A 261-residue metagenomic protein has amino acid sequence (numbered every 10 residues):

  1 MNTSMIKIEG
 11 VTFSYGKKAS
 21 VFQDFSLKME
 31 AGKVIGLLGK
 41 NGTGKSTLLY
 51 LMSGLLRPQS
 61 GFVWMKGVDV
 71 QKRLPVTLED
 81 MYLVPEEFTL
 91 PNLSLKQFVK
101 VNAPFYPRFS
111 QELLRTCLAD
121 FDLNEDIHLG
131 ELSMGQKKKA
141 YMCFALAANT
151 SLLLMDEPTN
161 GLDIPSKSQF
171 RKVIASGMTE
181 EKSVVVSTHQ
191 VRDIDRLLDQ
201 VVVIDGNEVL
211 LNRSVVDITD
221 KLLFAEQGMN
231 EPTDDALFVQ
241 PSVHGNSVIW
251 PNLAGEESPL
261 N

Functional and structural regions predicted by a protein language model:
M1-D24, A31: A short, flexible loop at the N-terminus of ABC-type nucleotide-binding domains that lies
L38-K40: The feature captures the beta-strand-to-loop junction immediately N-terminal to the Walker
S53: Helix-to-loop junction immediately C-terminal to a conserved catalytic motif
G61-K72, V76-T77: Conserved ABC transporter NBD signature motif
L83-A140: ABC-family P-loop ATPase nucleotide-binding domains
L153-E157: Catalytic Walker B motif of ABC-type/P-loop ATPase nucleotide-binding domains
I164-S166: Helix N-cap at the start of a conserved alpha-helix in ABC-type nucleotide-binding domains
F170-V185, H189-I249: ABC transporter nucleotide-binding domain
